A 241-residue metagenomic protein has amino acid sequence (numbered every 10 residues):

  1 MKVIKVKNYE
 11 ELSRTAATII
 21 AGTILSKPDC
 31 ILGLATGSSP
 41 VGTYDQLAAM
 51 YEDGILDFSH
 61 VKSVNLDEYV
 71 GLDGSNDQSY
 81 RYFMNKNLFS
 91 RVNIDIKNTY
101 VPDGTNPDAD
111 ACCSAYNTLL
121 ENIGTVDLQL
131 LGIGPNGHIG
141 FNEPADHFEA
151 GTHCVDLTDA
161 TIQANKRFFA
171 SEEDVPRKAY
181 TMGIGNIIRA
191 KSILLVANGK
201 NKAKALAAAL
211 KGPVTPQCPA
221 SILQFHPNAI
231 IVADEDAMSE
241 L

Functional and structural regions predicted by a protein language model:
M1-L32: N-terminal glycine-/serine-/threonine-rich phosphate-binding loop
S26-E52: Glycine-rich N-terminal segment of FAD-binding domains in flavoprotein oxidoreductases, spanning the beta-loop-helix
G33-G37, N65, P102-D103, L130-I133 (+2 more regions): Short beta-strand segments
D45-D57, Y80, P144-H153, G212-V214: A glycine- and small-aliphatic-rich helix-loop capping segment at beta-alpha/alpha-beta transitions that lines
L56-L130: Ligand-binding beta-strand-loop-alpha-helix segment within the catalytic cores of soluble metabolic enzymes
G124-E149: Glycine-rich phosphate-binding loop
G140-I184: Class I SAM-dependent methyltransferase SAM-binding "motif I" and its flanking Rossmann-like core
G185, R189-L241: ATP/nucleoside-binding phosphotransfer catalytic cores, i.e., glycine-rich phosphate-binding loops
